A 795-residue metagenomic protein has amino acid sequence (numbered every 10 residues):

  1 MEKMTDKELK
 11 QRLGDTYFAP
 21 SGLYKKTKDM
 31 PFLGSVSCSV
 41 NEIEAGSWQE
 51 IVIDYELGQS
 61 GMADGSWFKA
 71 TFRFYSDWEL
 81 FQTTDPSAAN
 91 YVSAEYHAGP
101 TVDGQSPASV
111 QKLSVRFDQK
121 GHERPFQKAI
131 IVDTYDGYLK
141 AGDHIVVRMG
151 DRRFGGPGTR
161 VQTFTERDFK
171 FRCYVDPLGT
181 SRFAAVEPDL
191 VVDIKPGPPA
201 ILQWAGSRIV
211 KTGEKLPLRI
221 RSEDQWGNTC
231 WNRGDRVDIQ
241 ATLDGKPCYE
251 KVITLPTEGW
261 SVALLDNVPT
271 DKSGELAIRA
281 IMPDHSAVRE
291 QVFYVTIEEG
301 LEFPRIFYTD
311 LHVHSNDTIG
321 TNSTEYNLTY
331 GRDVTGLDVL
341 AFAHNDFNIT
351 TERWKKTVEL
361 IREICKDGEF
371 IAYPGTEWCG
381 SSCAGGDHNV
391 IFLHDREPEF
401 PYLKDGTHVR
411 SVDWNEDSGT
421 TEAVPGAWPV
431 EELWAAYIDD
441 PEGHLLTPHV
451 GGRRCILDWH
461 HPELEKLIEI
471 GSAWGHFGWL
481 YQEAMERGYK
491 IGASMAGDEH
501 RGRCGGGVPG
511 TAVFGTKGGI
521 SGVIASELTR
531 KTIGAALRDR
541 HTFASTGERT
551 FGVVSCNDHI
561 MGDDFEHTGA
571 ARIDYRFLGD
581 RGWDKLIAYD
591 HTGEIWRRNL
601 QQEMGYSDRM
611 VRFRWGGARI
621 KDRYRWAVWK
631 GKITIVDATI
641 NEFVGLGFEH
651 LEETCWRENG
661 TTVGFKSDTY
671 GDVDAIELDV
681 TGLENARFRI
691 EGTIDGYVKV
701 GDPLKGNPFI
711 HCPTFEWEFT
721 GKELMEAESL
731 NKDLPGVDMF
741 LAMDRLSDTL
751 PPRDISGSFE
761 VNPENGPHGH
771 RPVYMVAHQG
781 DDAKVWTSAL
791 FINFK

Functional and structural regions predicted by a protein language model:
E2-I201: Ser/Thr/Pro/Gly-rich, low-complexity intrinsically disordered stalk/linker tracts of secreted and surface-exposed
I201, A205-K795: Extended, charged catalytic domains and RNA/DNA-binding interfaces, predominantly in divalent-metal-using enzymes
